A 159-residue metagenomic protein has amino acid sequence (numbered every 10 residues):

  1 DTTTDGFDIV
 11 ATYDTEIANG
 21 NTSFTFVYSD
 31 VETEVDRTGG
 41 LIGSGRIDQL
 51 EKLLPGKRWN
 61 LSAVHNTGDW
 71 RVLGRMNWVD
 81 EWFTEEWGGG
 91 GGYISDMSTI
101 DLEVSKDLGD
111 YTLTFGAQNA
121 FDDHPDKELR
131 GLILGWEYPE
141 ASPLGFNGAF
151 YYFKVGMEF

Functional and structural regions predicted by a protein language model:
D1-E86, K154-G156: Gram-negative outer-membrane beta-barrel transporters
T2-T4, K52-G56, Y93-M97, L144-G148: Transmembrane beta-barrel outer-membrane domains
E32, W78-T84, S105-F159: C-terminal beta-signal and adjacent terminal beta-strands/loops of Gram-negative outer-membrane beta-barrel proteins
G40-R46, G89-I94, D126-Y138: Flexible, surface-exposed loop regions and adjacent strand-edge segments of Gram-negative outer-membrane beta-barrel
D96-I100, K106-G109: Strand-loop-strand
